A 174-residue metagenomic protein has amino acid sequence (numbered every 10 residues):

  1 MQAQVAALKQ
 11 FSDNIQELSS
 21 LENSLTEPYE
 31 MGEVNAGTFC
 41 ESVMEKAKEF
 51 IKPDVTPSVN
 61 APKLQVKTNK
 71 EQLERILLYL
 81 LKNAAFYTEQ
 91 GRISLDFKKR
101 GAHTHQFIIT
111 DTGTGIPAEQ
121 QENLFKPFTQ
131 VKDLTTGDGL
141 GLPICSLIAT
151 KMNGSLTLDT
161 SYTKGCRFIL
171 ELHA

Functional and structural regions predicted by a protein language model:
A3-L8: Short alpha-helical segment of the dimerization/phosphotransfer core of two-component systems
N23-Y29, Q65-T68: Conserved micro-motifs of the catalytic ATP-binding
A84-A85: Short helix-loop "hinge" at the ATP-lid/N-box region of the Bergerat-fold HATPase_c
R92-H103: Short beta-strand/loop element within the Bergerat-fold HATPase_c
I116-F128: Short conserved segment of the HATPase_c
